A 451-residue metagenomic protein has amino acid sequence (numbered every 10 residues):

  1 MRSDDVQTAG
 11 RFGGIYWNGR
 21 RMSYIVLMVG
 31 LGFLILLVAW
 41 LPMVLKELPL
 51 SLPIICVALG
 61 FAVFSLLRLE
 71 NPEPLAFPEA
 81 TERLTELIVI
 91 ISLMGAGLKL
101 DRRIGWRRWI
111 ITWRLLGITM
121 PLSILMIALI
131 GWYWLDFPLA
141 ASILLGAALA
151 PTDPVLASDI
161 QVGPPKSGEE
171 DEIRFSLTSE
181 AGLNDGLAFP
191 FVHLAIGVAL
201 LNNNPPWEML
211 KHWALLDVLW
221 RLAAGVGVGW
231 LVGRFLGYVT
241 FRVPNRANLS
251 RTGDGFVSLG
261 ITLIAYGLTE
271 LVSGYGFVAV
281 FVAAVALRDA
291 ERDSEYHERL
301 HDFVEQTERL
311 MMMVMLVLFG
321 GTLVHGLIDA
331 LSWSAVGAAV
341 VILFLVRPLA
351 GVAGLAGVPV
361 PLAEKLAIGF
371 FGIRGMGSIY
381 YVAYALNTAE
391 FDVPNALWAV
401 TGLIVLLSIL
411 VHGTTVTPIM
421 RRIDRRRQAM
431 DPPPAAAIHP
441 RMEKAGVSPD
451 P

Functional and structural regions predicted by a protein language model:
A9-D450: Transmembrane helical cores of multi-pass secondary ion antiporters/exchangers
